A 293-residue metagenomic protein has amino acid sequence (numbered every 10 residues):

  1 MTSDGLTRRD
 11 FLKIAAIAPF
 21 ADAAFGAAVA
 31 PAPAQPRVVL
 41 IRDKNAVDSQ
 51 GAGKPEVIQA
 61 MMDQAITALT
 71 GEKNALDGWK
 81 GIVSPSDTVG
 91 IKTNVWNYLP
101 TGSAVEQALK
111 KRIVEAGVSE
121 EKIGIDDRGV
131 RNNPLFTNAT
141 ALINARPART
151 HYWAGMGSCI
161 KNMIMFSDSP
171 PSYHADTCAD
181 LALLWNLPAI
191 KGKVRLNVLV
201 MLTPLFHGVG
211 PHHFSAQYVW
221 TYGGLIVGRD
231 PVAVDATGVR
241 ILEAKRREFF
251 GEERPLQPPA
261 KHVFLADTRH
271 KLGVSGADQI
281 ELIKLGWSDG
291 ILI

Functional and structural regions predicted by a protein language model:
M1-I293: N-terminal and secondary-structure boundary signal
